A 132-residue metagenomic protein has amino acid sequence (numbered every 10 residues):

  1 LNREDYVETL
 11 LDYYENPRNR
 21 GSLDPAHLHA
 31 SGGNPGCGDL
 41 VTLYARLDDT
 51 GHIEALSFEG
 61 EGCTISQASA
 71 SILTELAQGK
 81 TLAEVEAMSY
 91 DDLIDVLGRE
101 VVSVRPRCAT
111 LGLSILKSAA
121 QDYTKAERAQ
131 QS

Functional and structural regions predicted by a protein language model:
L1-D24, H29-A30, E54-A55, K80-S132: C-terminal binding/interaction regions
N34, D39-D49: Short beta-strand elements
C37, G60-A68: Short, thiol/selenol-centered motifs that function as redox-active sites or metal-ligating centers
T42-Y44, L56, S69: Short, glycine/acidic-enriched capping/hinge loops at junctions between secondary-structure elements
Y44, T74, K117: A cross-family signal for key residues in well-ordered alpha-helices that form functional helical elements
G51-G60: Immediate flanking context of iron-sulfur cluster ligation sites
I65-A70, C108-L111: Catalytic-loop motifs flanking and including active-site residues across diverse enzymes
S69-K80: Alpha-helical support elements that line or immediately flank enzyme active sites and cofactor-binding pockets
